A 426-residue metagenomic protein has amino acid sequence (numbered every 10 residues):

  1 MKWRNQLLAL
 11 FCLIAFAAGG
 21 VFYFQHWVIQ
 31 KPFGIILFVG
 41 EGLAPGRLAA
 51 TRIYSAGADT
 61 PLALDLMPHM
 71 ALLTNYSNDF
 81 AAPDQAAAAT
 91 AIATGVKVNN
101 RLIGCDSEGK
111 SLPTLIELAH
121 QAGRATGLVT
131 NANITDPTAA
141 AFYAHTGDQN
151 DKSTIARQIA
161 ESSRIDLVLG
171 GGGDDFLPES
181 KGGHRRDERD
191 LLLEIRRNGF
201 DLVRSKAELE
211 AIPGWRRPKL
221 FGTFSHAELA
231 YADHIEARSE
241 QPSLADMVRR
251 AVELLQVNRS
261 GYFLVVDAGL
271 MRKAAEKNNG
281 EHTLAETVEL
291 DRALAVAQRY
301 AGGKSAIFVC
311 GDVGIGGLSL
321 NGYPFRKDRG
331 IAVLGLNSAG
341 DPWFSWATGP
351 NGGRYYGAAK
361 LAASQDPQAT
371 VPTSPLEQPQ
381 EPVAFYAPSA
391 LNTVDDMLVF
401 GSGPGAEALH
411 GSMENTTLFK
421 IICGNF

Functional and structural regions predicted by a protein language model:
M1-F16: N-terminal Sec-pathway targeting helices
K2-R4, Q25, A211: Polar/charged alpha-helical tracts
N5-L8, D106-G127, I159-S162, G335-P350 (+1 more regions): Repeat-unit-sized solenoid/scaffold elements
A17-K31: Membrane-interface motif at the C-terminal end of an N-terminal transmembrane signal
I29-A50, I92, K97-V98, L112-P113 (+2 more regions): Mobile, glycine-rich extracellular loop/lid and propeptide segments that shape or gate substrate/ligand access
F33-G34, L43-L48, I53-T90, T135-A140 (+1 more regions): A post-motif C-terminal structural segment
D84-S107: A glycine- and small-residue-enriched flexible loop/hinge segment at structural boundaries
G104-P113, Q149-N150, A245: Glycine-rich anion/phosphate-binding loops
